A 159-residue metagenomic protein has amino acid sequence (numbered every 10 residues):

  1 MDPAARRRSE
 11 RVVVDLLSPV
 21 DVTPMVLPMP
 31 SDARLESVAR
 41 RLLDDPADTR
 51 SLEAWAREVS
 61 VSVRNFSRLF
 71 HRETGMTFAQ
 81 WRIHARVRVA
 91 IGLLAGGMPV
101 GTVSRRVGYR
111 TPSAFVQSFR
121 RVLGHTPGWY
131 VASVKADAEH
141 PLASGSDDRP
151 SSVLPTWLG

Functional and structural regions predicted by a protein language model:
M1-P3: Short, polar/flexible loop-turn hinges at active-site or ligand-entry regions and domain interfaces
A5-R50, A56-V59, M76, Q80-P99: A short, Lys/Arg-enriched amphipathic alpha-helix from helix-turn-helix/homeodomain DNA-binding modules
R11-V14, G108, R120, K135: Short amphipathic alpha-helical surface patches that mediate protein-protein
P19, V103, G145-S146: Intrinsically disordered, low-complexity peptide-like regions
T49-R82, S104-W129: Basic/polar phosphate-binding segments, predominantly the helix-turn-helix DNA-binding elements of transcriptional
S67-R68, G97, Y109-P112, V134 (+1 more regions): Noncatalytic linker/hinge segments flanking ATPase motor cores
R82-V89, G96, T102-R106, W129 (+1 more regions): Basic, Lys/Arg-enriched C-terminal extension of HTH/homeodomain DNA-binding domains
Q117-G159: …primarily DNA-binding HTH/wHTH and HhH modules…
